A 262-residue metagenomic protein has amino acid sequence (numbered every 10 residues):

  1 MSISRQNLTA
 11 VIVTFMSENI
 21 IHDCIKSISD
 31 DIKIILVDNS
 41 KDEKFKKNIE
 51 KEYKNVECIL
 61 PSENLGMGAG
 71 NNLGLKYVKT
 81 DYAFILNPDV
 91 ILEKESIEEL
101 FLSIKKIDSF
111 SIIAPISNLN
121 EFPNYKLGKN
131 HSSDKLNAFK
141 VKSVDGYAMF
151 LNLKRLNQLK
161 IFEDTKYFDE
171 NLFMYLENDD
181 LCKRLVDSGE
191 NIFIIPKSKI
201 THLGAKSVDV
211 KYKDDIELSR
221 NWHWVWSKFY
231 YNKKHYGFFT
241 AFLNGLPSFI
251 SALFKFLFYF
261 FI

Functional and structural regions predicted by a protein language model:
N7-T9, K33, D180: Cell-envelope/extracellular polymer assembly enzymes that use nucleotide-activated donors
I12-D30: Short, well-formed alpha-helical segments that are part of the catalytic scaffolds of diverse glycosyltransferases
S27, D38-K47: A conserved acidic beta->alpha catalytic loop
I32-K41, I59-P61: Short beta-strand/loop segment that forms part of the nucleotide-sugar
E50-N71, L75-Y77: Conserved donor nucleotide-binding strand/loop of the catalytic core
E63-L65, A69, L73, V90-M174 (+2 more regions): Acidic/His-rich active-site region of diverse nucleotide-sugar glycosyltransferases
A83: Short aromatic/hydrophobic "clamp" motif used to bind/position activated sugar donors
K183, D187-I262: Active-site-adjacent helix/loop segment of glycosyltransferases that harbors family-specific signature motifs
